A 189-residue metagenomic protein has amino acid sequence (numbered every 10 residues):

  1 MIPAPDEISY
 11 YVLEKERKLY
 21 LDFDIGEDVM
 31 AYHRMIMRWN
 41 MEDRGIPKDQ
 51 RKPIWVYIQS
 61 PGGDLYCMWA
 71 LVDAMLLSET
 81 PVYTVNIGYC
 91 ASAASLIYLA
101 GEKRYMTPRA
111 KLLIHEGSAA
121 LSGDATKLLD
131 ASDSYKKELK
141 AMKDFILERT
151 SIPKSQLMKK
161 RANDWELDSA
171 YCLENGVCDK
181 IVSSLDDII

Functional and structural regions predicted by a protein language model:
M1-I189: Terminal-region recognition feature
